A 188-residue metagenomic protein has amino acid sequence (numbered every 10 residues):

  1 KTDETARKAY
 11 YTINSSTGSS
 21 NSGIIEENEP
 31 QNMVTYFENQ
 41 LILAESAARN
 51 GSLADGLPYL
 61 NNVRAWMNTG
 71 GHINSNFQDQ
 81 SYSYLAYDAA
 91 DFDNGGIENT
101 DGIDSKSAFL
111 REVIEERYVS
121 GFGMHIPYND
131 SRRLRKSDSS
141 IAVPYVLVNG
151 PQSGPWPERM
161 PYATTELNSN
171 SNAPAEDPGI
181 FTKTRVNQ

Functional and structural regions predicted by a protein language model:
K1-Q188: Acidic/polar-rich alpha-helix caps and helix-coil junctions
